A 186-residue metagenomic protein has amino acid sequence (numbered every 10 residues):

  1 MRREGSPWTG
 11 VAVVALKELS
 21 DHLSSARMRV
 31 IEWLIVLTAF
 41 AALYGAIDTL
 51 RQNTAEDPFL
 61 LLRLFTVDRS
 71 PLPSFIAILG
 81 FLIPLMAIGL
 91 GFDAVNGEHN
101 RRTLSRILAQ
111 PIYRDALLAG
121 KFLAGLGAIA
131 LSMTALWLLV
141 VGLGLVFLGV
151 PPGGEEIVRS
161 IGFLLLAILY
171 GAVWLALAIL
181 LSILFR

Functional and structural regions predicted by a protein language model:
M1-V36: Aromatic- and glycine-rich beta-strand/loop motifs that create alpha-glucan
R29, W33-L43, P84, L138: Hydrophobic alpha-helical transmembrane segments of multipass integral membrane proteins
L34, P71-G97, I129: Long, hydrophobic alpha-helical segments
A41-Y44, D48, R63-L79, A119 (+1 more regions): Secretory targeting signals
T54-A55: Intrinsically disordered, compositionally biased low-complexity regions
I88-L108, F122: Transmembrane helix boundary and interhelical loop/hinge segments in multi-pass membrane proteins
R114-D115: Alpha-helix N-cap/start motif
